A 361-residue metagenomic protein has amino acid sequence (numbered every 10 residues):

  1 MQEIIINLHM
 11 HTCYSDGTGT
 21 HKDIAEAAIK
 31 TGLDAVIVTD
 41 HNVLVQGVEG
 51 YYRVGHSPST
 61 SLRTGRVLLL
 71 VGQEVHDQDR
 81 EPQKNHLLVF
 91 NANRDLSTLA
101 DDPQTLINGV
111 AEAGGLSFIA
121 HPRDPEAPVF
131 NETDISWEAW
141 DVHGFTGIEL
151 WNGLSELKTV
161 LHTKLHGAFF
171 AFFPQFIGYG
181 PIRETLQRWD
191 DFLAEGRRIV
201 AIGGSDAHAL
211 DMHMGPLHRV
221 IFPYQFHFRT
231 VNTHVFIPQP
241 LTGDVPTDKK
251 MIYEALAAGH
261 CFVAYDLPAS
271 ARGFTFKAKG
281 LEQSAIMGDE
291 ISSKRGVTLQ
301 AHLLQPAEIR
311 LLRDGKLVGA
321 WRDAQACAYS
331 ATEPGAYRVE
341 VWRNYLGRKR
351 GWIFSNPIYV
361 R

Functional and structural regions predicted by a protein language model:
M1-E3, D23, E195-A201, S205-R361: C-terminal functional module detector
M1-K164, Y179-E195, I199, G204 (+3 more regions): A metal-dependent hydrolase metal-coordination microenvironment
T31, V36, Y51-Y52, A171 (+1 more regions): Short amphipathic alpha-helical patches
L165-F172: Intrinsically disordered, low-complexity Ser/Thr- and acidic-rich flexible linkers and loops, especially at boundaries
